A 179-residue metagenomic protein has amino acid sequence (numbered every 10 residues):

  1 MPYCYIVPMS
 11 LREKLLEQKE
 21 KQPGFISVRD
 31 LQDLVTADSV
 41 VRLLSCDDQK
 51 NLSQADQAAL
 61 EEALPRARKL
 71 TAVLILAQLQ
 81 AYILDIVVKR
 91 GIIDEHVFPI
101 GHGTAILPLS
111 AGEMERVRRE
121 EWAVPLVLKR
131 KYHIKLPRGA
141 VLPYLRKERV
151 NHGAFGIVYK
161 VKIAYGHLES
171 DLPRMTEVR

Functional and structural regions predicted by a protein language model:
M1-E177: Non-catalytic localization/regulatory regions flanking kinase domains
